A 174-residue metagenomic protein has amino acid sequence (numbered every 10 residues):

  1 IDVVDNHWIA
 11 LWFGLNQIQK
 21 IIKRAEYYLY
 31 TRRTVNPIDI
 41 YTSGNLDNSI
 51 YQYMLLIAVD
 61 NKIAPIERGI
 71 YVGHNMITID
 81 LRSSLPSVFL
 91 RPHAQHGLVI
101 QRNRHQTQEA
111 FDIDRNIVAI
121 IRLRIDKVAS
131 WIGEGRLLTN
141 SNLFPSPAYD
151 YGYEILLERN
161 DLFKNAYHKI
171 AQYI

Functional and structural regions predicted by a protein language model:
I1-I174: Catalytic-core elements of nucleic-acid end-processing and repair enzymes
